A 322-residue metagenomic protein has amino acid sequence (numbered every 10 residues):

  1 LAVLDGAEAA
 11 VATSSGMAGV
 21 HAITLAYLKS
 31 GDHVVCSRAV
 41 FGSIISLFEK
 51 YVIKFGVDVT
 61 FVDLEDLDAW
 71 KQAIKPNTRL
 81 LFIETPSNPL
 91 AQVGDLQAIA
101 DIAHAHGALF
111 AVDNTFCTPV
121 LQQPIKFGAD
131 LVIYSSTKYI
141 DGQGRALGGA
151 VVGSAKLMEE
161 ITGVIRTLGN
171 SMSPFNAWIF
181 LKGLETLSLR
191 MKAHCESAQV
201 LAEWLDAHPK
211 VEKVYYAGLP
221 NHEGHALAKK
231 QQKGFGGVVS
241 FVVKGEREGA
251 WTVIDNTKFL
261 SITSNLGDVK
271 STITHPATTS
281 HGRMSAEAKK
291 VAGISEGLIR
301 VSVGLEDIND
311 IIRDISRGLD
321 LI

Functional and structural regions predicted by a protein language model:
L4, L205-P209, T257: Acidic-histidine catalytic/liganding microenvironments
A9-K210, Y215, A226: Conserved PLP-enzyme active-site core in the AAT-like
G31, E49-K50, D58, Q72 (+3 more regions): PLP-dependent enzyme catalytic core of the Aspartate aminotransferase-like
Y51-I53, T167, D255-F259, S316-D320: Short, solvent-exposed amphipathic alpha-helical segments in soluble enzyme and RNA/protein-processing domains
I161, G249-V253, I311-I315: Hydrophobic side chains in well-ordered alpha-helices
K213-I299, V303: Conserved C-terminal alpha-helix-loop-beta "cap" of PLP-dependent enzymes that closes/shapes the active-site mouth
